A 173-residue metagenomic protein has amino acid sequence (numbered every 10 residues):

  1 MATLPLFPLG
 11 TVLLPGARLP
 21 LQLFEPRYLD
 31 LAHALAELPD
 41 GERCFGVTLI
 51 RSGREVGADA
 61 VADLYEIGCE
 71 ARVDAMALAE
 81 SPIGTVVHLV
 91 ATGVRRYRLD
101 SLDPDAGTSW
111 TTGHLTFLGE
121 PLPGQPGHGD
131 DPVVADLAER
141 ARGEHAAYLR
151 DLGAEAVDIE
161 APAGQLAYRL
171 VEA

Functional and structural regions predicted by a protein language model:
M1-A173: N-terminal low-complexity, acidic/polar interaction/targeting segments
